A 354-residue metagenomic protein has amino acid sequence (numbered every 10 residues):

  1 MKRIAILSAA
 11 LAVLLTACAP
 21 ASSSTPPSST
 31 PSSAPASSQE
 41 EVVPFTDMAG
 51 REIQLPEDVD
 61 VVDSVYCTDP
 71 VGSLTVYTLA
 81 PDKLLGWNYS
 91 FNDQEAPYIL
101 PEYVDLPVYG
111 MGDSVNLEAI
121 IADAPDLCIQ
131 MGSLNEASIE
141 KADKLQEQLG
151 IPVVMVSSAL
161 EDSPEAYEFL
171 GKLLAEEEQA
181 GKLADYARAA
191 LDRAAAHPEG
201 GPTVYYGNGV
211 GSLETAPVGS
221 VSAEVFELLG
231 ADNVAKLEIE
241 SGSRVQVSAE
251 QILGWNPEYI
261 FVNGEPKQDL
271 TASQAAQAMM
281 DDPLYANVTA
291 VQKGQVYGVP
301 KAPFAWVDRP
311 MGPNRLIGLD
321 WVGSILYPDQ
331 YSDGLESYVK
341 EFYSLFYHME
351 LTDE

Functional and structural regions predicted by a protein language model:
M1-A9: Positively charged n-region of N-terminal signal peptides that target proteins for export
R3, C18-S73, E178-G207, G264 (+2 more regions): Bacterial Sec-exported substrate-binding components of ABC uptake systems
S8-T16: Bacterial N-terminal signal peptides
M48-G50, L106-E118, I239-S248: Short helix-initiation/N-cap motifs at beta->coil->alpha
S64-D123, L127-L134, V234: A short, structured surface patch at a secondary-structure boundary
Q94-E95, L134-K141, M155-F169, G200-V225: Extracytoplasmic ligand-binding site segments that recognize negatively charged/polar headgroups
D162-Y167, K172, G181, D185 (+2 more regions): Structured C-terminal subdomain patch of bacterial secreted/periplasmic proteins
V218-S243: Alpha-helical, coiled-coil/dimerization segments enriched in small aliphatic residues
